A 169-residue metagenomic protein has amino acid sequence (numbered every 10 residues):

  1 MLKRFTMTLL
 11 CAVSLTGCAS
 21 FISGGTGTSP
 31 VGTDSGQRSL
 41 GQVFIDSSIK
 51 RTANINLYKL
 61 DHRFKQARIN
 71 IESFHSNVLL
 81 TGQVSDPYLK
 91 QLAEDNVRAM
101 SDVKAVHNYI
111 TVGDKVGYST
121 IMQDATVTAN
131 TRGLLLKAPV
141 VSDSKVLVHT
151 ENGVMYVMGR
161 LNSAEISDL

Functional and structural regions predicted by a protein language model:
L2-V13, G17-L169: N-terminal targeting leaders
